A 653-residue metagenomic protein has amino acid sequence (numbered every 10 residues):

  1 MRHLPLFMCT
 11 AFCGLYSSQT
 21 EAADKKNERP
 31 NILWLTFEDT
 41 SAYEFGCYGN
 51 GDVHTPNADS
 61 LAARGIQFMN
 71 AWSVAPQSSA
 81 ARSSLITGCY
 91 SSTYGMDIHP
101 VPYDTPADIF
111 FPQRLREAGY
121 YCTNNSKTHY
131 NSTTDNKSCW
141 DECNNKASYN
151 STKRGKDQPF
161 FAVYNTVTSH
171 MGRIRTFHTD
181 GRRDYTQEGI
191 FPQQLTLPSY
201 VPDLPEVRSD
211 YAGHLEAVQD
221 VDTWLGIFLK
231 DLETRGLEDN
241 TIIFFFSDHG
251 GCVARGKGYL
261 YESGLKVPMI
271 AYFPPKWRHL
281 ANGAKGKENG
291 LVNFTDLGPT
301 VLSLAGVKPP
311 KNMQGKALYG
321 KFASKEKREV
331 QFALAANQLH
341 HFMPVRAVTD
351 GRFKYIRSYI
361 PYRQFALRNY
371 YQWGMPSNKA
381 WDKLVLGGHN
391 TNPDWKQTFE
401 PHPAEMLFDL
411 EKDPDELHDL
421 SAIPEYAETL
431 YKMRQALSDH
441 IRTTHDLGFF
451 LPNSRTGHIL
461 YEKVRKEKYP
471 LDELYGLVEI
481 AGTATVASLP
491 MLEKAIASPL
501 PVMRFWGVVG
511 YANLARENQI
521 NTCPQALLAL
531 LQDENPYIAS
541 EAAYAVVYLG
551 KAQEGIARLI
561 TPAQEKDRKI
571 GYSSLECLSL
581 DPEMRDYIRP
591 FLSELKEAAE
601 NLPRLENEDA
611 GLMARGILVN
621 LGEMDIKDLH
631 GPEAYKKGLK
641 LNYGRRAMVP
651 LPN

Functional and structural regions predicted by a protein language model:
R2, M8, F12-G14, S18-N390 (+5 more regions): Formylglycine-dependent sulfatase
A23-P30, F37, A42, Q67 (+4 more regions): Long, internal low-complexity/basic segments
